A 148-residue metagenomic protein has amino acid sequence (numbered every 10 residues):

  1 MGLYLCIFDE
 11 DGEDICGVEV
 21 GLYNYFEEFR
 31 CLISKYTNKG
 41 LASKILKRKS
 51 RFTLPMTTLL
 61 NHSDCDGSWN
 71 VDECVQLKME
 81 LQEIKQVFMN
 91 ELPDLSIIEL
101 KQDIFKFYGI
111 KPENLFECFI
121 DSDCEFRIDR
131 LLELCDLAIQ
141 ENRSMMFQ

Functional and structural regions predicted by a protein language model:
M1-E133, L137-Q148: Acidic (Asp/Glu-rich) sequence patches and key acidic residues that form negatively charged surfaces used
